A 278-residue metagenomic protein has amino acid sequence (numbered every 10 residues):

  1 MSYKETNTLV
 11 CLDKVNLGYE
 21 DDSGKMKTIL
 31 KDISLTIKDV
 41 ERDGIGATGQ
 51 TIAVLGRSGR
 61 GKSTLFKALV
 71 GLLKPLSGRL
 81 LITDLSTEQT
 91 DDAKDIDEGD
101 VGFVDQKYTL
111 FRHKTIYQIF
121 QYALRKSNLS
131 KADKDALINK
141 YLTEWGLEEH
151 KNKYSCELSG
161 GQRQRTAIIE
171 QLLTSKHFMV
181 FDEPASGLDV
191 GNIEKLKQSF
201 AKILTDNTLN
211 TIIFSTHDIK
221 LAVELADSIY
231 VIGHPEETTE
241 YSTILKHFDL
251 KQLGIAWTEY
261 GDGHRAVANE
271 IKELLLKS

Functional and structural regions predicted by a protein language model:
V70: Helix-to-loop junction immediately C-terminal to a conserved catalytic motif
K114-R125: Q-loop/switch helix immediately C-terminal to the Walker
A132-H150, F200-K202: Conserved ABC ATPase "signature" region
Y154-L158, Q162: Conserved ABC ATPase signature
L173-H177: A short, proline-enriched helix->beta-strand linker immediately N-terminal to the Walker B motif in ABC-type P-loop
M179-E183: Catalytic Walker B motif of ABC-type/P-loop ATPase nucleotide-binding domains
I193-T208: Helical segment within the ABC ATPase nucleotide-binding domain
